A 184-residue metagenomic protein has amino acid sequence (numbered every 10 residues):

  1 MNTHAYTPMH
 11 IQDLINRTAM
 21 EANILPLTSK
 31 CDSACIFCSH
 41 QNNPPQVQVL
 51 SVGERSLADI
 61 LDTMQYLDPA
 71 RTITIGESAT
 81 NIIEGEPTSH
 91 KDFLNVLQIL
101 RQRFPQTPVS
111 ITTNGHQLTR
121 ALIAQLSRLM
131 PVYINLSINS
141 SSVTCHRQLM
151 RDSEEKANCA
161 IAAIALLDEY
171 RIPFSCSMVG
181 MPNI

Functional and structural regions predicted by a protein language model:
M1-I11: Radical SAM enzyme core and accessory elements
L14-R55: Canonical Radical SAM [4Fe-4S] cluster-binding loop centered on the CxxxCxxC motif and its immediate flanking residues
L25, V109-T113, C176-M178: Conserved hydrophobic beta-strand within the GNAT/NAT acetyltransferase core sheet that lines the active-site cleft
H40-N135, N139-T144, A163-E169: Conserved Radical SAM active-site core
S127, M150-E155: Short, flexible helix-coil linker/hinge segments at the edges of structured domains or between repeats
C145-L149: Short acidic, glycine/proline-rich loop/turn micro-motifs
C159: Active-site glycine-rich loop that binds ribose-phosphate moieties when present
A163-I184: Conserved strand-turn element in the central/C-terminal portion of the radical SAM core barrel that lines
